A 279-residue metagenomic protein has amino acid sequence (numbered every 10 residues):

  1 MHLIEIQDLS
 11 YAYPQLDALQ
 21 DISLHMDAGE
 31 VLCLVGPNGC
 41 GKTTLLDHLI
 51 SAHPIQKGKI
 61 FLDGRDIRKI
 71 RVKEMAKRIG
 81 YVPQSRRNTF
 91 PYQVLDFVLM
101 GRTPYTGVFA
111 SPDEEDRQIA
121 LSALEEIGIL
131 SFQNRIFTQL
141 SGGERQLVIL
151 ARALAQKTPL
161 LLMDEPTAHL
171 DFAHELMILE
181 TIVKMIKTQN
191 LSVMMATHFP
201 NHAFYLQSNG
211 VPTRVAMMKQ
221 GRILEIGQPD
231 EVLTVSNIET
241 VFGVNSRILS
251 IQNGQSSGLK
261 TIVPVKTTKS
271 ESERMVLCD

Functional and structural regions predicted by a protein language model:
I4, A18-D21, Q133: Conserved structural motif at the start of ABC-family nucleotide-binding domains
V35-P37: The feature captures the beta-strand-to-loop junction immediately N-terminal to the Walker
I50: Helix-to-loop junction immediately C-terminal to a conserved catalytic motif
G58-D66: Conserved ABC transporter NBD signature motif
S111, I136-L140, E144: Conserved ABC ATPase signature
A155-P159: A short, proline-enriched helix->beta-strand linker immediately N-terminal to the Walker B motif in ABC-type P-loop
L161-E165: Catalytic Walker B motif of ABC-type/P-loop ATPase nucleotide-binding domains
P229-D230, T234-D279: ABC ATPase nucleotide-binding domains
